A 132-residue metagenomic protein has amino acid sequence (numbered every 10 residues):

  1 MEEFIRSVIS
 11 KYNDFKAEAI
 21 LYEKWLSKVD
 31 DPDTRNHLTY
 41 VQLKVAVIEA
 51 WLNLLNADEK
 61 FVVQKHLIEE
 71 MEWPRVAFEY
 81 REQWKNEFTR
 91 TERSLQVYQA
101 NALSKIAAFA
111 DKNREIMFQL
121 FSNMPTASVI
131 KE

Functional and structural regions predicted by a protein language model:
M1-L54, E82, N86, A108-E132: N-terminal interaction/assembly modules
V62-V63: A short pre-motif secondary-structure segment
H66-I68: Short amphipathic helical patch at the helix-1/turn junction of helix-turn-helix
E70-S94: Helix-turn-helix DNA-binding module
T91-N113: DNA major-groove recognition helices of helix-turn-helix
